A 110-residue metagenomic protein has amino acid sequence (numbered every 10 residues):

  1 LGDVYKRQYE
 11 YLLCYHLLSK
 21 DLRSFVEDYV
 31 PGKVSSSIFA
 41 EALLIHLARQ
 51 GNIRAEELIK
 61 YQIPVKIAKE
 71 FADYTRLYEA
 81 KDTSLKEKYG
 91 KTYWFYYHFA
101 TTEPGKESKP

Functional and structural regions predicted by a protein language model:
L1, L22-K33, A55-Y78, P110: Alpha-helical repeat scaffolds
V4-Y5: Short, small-residue-biased leader/transition segments that mark boundaries at the very start of proteins
L12, A42-L43: Structural register within alpha-helical repeat arrays
K60-T101, K106-S108: Charge-dense, extended regions
